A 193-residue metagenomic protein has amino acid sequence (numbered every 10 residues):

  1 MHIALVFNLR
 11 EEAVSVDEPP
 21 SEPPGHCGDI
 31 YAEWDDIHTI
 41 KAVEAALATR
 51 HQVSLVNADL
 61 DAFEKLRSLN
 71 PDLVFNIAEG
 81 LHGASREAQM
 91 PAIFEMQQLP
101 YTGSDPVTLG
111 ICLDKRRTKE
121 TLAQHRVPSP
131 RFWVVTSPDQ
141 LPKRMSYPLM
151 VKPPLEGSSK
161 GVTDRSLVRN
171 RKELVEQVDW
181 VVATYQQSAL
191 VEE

Functional and structural regions predicted by a protein language model:
M1-Y101, V107, L113, T136-L141: ATP-binding N-terminal substructure of ATP-dependent carboxylate-amine bond-forming enzymes
D72-L73, A92-I93, K119-A123, P148-M150 (+1 more regions): Short, hinge-like loop/turn segments at secondary-structure boundaries
V74, T102, P130, M150 (+1 more regions): Structural detector of well-ordered beta-strand residues that form the stable sheet scaffold of enzyme domains
Q98-T102, A123, V127, P154-D164: Acidic/polar active-site rim loop that often engages polyanionic ligands
Q124-G157: Rossmann-like NAD(P)H-binding beta-loop-alpha module
L149-D179: Glycine-rich phosphate-binding loop of ATP-grasp-fold ATP-dependent ligases
R171-E193: Phosphate-binding site of ATP-dependent enzymes
